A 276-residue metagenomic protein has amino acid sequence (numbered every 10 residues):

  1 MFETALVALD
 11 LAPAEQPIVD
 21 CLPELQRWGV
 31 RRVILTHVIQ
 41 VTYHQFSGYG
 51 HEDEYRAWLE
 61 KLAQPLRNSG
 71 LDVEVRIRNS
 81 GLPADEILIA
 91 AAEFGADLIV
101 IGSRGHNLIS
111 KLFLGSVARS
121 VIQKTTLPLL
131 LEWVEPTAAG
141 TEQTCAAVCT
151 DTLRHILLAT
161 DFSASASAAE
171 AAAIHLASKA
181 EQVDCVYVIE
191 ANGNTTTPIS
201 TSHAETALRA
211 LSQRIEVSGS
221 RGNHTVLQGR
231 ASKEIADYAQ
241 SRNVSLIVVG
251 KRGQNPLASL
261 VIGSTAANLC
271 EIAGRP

Functional and structural regions predicted by a protein language model:
M1-P17, L71, L98, S120-A171 (+4 more regions): Intrinsically disordered or low-complexity boundary/linker segments at protein termini and domain junctions
T4, R31-I34, D72-E74, R154-H155 (+2 more regions): Residues at the starts of beta-strands that form the adenosine-phosphate
D20-P23, L88, R119, A171 (+3 more regions): Active-site phosphate/pyrophosphate- and oxyanion-stabilizing loops and adjacent acidic/basic residues in soluble
E24-V30, H175-E181, E271: Short, conserved loop/helix-junction motifs that constitute active-site signature segments in enzyme catalytic cores
R32-K61, N68, I89, C145-A146 (+2 more regions): Acidic, proline/glycine-rich short linear motifs
S69-I77, S218-T225: Short beta-strand elements in bilobed, periplasmic/extracellular small-molecule ligand-binding domains
I77-E86, V226-E234: Charged docking surfaces used in two-component/phosphorelay signaling
I89-Q143, D237-P276: Gly/Ser-rich helix-loop-strand patches that form or flank binding pockets for ribonucleotide-derived cofactors
